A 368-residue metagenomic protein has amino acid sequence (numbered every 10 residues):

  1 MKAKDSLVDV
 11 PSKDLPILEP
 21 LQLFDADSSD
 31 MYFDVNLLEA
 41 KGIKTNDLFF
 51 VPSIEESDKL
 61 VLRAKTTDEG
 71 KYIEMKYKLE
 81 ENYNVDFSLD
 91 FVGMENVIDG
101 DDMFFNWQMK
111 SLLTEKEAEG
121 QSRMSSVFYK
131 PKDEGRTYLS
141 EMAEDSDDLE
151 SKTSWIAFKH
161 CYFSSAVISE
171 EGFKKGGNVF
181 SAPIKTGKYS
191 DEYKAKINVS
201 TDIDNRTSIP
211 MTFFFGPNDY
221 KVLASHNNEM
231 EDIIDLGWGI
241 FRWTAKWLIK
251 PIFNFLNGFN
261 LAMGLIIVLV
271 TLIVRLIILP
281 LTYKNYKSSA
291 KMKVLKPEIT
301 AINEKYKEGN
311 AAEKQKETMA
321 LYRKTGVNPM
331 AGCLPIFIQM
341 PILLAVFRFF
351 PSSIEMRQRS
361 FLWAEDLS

Functional and structural regions predicted by a protein language model:
M1-D232: Soluble non-transmembrane domains of integral membrane proteins
S88-D90, D101, S111-Q121, W155 (+2 more regions): Helix-loop-helix
